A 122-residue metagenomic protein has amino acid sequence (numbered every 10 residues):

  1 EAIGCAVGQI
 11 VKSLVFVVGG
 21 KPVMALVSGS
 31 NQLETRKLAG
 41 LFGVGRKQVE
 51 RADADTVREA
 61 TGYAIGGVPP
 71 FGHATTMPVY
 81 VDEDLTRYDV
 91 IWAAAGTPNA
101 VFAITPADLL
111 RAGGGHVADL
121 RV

Functional and structural regions predicted by a protein language model:
E1-V122: Extended, low-hydrophobicity, polar/charged segments
